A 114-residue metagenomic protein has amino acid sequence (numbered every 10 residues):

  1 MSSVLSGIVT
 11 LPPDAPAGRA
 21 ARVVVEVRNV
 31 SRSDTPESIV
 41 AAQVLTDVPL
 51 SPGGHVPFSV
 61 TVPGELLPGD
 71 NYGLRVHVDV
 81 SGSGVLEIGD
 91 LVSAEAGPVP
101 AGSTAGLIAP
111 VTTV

Functional and structural regions predicted by a protein language model:
L5-P12: A short, amphipathic beta-strand motif
P13-A20, D34, L66-P68: A short beta-turn/strand-edge loop motif at beta-sheet boundaries
R22-R28, G73-H77: Beta-strand signatures of extracellular beta-sandwich domains
R28-T35, S81-S83: Change "in extracellular beta-sheet-rich domains … of secreted and cell-surface proteins" to "in beta-sheet-rich domains
D34-V44, L86-S93: Short beta-strand and strand-turn-strand segments in soluble, beta-rich domains
A41-E65: A beta-strand/beta-hairpin structural motif
P68, H77-L91: Short acidic/polar inter-strand loop motif in beta-rich domains
A96-V114: Extracellular beta-sheet/turn segments enriched in Thr/Pro/Gly and aliphatic residues
